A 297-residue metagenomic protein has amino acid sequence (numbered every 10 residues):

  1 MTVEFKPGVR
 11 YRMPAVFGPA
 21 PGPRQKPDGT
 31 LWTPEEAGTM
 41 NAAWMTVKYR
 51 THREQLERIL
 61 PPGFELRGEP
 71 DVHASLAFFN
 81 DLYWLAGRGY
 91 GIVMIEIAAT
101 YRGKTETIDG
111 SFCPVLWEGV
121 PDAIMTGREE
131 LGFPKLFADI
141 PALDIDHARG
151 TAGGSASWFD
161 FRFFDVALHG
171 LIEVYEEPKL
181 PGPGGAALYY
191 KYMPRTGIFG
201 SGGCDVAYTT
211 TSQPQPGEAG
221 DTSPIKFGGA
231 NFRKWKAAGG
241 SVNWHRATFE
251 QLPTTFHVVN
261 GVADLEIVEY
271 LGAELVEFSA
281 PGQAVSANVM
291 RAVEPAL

Functional and structural regions predicted by a protein language model:
T2-G29, R128-L297: Interaction-surface and assembly-scaffold signal
P23-F78: N-terminal ordered "arm"
A43, G91-V93, A148-G150: Residues at beta-strand starts and edge strands
L66-T100: Short, structured protein-protein interaction patches enriched in aromatics and acidic/basic residues, typified by
W84, G110-F112: Small-residue-enriched, tightly packed secondary-structure blocks
G89-G91, T105-D109: Extended amphipathic alpha-helical segments with heptad-repeat/coiled-coil character used for oligomerization, fusion
A99-G103, D160: Beta-strand elements of well-folded, non-transmembrane domains
F112-I124: Short, solvent-exposed aromatic-acidic interface loops
